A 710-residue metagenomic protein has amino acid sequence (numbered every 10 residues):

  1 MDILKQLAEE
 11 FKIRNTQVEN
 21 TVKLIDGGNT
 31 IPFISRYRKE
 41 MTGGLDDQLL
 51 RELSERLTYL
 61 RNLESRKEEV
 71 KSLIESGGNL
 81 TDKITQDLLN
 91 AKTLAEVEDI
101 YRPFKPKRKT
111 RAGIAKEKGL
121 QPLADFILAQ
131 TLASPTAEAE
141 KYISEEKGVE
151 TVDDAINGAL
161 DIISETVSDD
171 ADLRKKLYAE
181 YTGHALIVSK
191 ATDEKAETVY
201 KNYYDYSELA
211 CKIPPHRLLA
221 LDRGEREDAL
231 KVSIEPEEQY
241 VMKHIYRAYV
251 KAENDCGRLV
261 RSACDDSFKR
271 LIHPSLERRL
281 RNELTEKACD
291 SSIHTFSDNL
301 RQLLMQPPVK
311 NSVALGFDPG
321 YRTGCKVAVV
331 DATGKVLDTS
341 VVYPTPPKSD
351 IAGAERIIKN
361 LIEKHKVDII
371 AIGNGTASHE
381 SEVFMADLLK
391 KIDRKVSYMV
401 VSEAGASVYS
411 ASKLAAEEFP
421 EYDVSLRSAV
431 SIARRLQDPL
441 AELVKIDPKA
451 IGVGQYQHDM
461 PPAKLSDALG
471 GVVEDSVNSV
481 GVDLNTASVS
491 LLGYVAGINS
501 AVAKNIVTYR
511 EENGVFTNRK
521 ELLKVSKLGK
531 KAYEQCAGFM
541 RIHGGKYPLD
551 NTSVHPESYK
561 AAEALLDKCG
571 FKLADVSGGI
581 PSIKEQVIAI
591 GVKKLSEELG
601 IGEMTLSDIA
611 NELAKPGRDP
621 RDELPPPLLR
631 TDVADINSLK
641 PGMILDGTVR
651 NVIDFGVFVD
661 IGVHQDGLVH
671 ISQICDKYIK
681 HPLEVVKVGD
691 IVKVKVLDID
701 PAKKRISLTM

Functional and structural regions predicted by a protein language model:
V18, T339-P346, I369, A411-V424 (+6 more regions): Short beta-alpha connecting loops at secondary-structure transitions that line or flank enzyme active sites
K23-D26, P103, I114-E117, A220-G224 (+14 more regions): Replace "in large, NTP-powered and nucleic-acid-processing enzymes" with "in large, NTP-powered factors and other
T30-I31, T42, D46-V149, S479-E623 (+3 more regions): Accessory alpha-helical DNA-binding modules that contact the DNA backbone or grooves
L49-R51, L63-G316, R322-S410, L414-Y422 (+1 more regions): Duplex nucleic acid-engaging cores and interfaces of nucleic-acid transaction enzymes
E96, M399, G405, S410-V480 (+1 more regions): Long, charge-rich intrinsically disordered scaffolds of nucleic-acid metabolism proteins
E140-V152, Y206-E208, Y240-I272, L276 (+3 more regions): Low-complexity, acidic/Ser/Thr- and charged residue-rich accessory regions of DNA metabolism proteins
A179-I187, F317-Y321, G375-A377, V401-V408 (+5 more regions): A glycine-rich phosphate-binding loop feature that marks nucleotide/adenosyl-phosphate handling sites
R279-S297, A450-G481, E597-P641: Long, charged amphipathic helices and adjacent flexible linkers at domain junctions
